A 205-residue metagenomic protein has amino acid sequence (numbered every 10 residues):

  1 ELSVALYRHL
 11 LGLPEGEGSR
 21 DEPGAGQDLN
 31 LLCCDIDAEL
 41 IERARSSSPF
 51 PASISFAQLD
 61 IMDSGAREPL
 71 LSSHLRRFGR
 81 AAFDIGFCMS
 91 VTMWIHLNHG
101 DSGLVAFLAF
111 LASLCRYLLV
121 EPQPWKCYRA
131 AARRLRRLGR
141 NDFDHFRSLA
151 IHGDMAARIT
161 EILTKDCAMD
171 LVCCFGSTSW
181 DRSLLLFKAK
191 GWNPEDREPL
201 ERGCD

Functional and structural regions predicted by a protein language model:
E1-G26: Conserved SAM-binding loop of SAM-dependent methyltransferases across substrates and taxa, primarily the Class I
N30-D35: Conserved SAM-binding motif I beta-strand of class I
A44-R45: Conserved SAM-binding loop
F50-L70: Conserved SAM-binding strand-loop segment of SAM-dependent methyltransferases
R67-S72, W94-F110, L114: A short, conserved alpha-helix within the catalytic core of class I
F87: A conserved beta-strand element that flanks and buttresses the S-adenosyl-L-methionine
L108-R129: Conserved beta-strand signature within the Rossmann-like core of class I S-adenosyl-L-methionine
A109, A131-S177, L185: Conserved Class I S-adenosyl-L-methionine
